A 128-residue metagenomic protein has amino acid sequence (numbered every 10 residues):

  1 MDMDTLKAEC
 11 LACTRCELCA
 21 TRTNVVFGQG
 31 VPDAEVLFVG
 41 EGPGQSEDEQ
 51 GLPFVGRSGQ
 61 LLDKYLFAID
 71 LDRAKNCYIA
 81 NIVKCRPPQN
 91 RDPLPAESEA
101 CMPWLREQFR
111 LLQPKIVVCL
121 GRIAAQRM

Functional and structural regions predicted by a protein language model:
M1-M128: A polyanion-binding, active-site-adjacent surface
